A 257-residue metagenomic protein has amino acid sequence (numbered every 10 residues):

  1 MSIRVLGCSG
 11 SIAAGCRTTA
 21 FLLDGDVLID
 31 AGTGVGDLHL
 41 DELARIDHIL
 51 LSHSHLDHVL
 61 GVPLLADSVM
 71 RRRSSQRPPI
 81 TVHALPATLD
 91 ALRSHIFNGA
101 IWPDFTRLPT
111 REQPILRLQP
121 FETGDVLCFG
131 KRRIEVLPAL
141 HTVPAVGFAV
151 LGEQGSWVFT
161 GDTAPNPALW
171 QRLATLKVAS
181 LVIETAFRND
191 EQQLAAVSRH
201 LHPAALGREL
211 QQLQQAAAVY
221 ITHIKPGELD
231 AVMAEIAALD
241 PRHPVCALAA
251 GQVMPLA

Functional and structural regions predicted by a protein language model:
M1-A44, V146-G161: Conserved beta-strand hairpin/beta-sheet module of binuclear metal-dependent hydrolase folds, prominently
I3, F21, I29-D30, H53 (+8 more regions): Divalent metal-coordination and catalytic microenvironments
C8-S9, D26, A31-T33, S54 (+5 more regions): Active-site metal-binding loops of divalent metal-dependent hydrolases
V27, H48-L50, R132, G155-W157 (+2 more regions): Structural motif
V35-A84, V178-A179: Active-site metal-binding motif and surrounding structural segment of the metallo-beta-lactamase
L38-L43, L127-G130, W170-T175, L256-A257: Short amphipathic alpha-helix with an adjacent loop that forms part of the alpha/beta core around
A87-A145, E153, R242-L256: Metallo-beta-lactamase
N166-V253: Cap/insert and terminal regions of metallo-dependent hydrolase folds
